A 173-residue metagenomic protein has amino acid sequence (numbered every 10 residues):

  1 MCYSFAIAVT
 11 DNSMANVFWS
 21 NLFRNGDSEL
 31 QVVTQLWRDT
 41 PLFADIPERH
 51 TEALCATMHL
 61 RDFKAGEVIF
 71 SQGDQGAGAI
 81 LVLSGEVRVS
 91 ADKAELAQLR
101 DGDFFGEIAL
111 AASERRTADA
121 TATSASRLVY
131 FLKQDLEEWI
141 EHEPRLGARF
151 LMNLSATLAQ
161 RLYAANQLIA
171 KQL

Functional and structural regions predicted by a protein language model:
M1-L173: Cytosolic regulatory regions built on CNB/CRP/Popeye-like sensor folds
